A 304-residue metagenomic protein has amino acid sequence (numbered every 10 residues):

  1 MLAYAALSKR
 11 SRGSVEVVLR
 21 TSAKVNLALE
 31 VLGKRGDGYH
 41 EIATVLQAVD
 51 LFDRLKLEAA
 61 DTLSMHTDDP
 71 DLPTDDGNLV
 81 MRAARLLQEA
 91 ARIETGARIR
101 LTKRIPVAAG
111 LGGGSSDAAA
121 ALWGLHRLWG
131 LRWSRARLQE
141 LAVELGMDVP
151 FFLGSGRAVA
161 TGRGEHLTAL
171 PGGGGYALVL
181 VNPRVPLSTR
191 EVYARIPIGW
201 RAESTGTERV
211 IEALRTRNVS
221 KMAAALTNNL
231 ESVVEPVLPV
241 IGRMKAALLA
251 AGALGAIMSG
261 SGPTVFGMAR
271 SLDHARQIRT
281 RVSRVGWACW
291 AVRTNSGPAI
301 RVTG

Functional and structural regions predicted by a protein language model:
L2-A109, R127, L131-A136, G173 (+2 more regions): ATP-binding N-lobe of GHMP and related small-molecule kinases
L27, L55-L57, V80, G114 (+5 more regions): Residue-level signal for inorganic ion chemistry
T44-L46, V149, E165-P171: A generic local secondary-structure boundary/capping motif
L55, V80, I99, A121 (+4 more regions): Hydrophobic packing within well-folded, soluble alpha/beta domains
D61-D68, P73, A121, V143 (+1 more regions): Short, basic/glycine-rich phosphate-binding loops at helix/coil junctions that contact nucleotide phosphates
P73, R100-W129, M147, L254-A269: Glycine/serine-rich anion-binding loops at beta->alpha junctions that coordinate negatively charged ligand groups
G96, A118, L122-V159: Contiguous, small/hydrophobic- and glycine-enriched helical/loop subdomains that border and often "cap" functional
G154, V159-G255, R270-R276, T280-W287 (+1 more regions): Conserved, helical-rich catalytic subdomain that frames metal- and/or nucleotide-binding sites in enzyme alpha/beta
